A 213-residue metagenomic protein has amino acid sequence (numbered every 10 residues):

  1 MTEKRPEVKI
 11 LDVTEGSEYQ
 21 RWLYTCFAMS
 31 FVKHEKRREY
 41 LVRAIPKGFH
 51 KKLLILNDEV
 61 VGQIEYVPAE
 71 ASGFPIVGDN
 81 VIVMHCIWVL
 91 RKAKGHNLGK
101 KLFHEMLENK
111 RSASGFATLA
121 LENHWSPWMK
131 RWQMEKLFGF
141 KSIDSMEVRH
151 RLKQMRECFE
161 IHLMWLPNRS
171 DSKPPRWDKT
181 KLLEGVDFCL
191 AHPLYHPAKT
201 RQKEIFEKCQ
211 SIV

Functional and structural regions predicted by a protein language model:
M1-K47, K51-L53, C189, P193-R201 (+1 more regions): Short amphipathic alpha-helix that is part of the acyltransferase structural core
R21-F27, C86, F159-I161: Functionally engaged cysteine thiol sites
K33-D58, G62-I82, I87: A conserved beta-strand-loop-helix scaffold within acyl/acetyltransferase catalytic domains
H85-G95, L121-N123: A short, internal acetyl-CoA/4′-phosphopantetheine-binding micro-motif in the GNAT/acyltransferase core
V89, G95-E108: Conserved acetyl-CoA-binding loop-helix of GNAT-fold acetyltransferases
K110-P127: Conserved GNAT acetyl-CoA-binding A-motif
E122-R149: Conserved active-site alpha-helix within GNAT-family acetyltransferase domains
V148-V213: C-terminal "cap" of GNAT-fold acetyltransferases
